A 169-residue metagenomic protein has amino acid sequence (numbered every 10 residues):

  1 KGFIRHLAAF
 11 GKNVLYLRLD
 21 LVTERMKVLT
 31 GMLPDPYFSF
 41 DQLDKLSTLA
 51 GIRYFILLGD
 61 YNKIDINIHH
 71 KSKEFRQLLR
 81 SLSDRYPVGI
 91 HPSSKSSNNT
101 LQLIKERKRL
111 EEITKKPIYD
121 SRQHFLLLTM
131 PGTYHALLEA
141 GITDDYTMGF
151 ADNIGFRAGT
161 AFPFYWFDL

Functional and structural regions predicted by a protein language model:
K1-G31, D41-L46, R109-L169: Active-site-adjacent pocket scaffolds in enzyme catalytic domains
D20, E24, F38-L128: Metal-dependent polysaccharide deacetylase catalytic core of the NodB/CE4 family, i.e., the active-site-bearing domain
M32, P36: Aromatic-acidic/polar surface patches that form glycan- and anion
